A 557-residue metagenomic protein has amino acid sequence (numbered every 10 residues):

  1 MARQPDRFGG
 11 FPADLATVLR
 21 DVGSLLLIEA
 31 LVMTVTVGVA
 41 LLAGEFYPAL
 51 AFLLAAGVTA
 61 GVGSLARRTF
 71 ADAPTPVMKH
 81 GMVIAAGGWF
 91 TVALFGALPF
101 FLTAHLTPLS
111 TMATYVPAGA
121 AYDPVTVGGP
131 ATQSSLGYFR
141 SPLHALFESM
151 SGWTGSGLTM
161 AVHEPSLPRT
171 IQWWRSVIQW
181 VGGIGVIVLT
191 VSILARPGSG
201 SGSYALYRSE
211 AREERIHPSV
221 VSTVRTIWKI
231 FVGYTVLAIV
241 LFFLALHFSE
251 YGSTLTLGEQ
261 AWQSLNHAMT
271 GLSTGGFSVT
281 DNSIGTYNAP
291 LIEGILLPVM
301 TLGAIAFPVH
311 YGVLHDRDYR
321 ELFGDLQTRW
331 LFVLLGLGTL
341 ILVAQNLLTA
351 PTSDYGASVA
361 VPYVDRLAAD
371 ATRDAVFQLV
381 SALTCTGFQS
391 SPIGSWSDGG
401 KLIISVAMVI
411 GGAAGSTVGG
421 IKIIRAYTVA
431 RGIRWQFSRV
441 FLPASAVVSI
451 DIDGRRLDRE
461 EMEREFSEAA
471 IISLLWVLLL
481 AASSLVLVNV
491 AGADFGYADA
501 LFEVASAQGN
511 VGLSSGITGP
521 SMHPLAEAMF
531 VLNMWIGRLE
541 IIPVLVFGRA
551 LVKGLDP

Functional and structural regions predicted by a protein language model:
M1-P557: Membrane-proximal intracellular helices of multi-pass ion channels
